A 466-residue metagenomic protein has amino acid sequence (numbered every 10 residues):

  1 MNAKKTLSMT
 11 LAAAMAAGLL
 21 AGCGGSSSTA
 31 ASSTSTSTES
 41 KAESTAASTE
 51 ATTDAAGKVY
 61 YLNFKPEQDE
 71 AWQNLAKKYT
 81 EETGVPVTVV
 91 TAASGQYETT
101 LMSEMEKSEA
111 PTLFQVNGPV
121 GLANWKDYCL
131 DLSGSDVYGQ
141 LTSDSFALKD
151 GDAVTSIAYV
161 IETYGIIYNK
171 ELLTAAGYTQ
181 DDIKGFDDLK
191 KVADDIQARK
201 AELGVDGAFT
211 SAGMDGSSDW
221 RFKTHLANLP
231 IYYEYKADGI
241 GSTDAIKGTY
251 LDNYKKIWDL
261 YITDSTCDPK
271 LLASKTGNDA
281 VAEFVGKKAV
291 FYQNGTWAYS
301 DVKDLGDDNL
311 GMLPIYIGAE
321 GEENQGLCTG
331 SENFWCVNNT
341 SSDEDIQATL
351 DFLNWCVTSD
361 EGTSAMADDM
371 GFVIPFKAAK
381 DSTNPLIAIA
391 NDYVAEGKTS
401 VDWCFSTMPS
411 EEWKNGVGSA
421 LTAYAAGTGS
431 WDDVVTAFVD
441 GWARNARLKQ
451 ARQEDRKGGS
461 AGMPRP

Functional and structural regions predicted by a protein language model:
A47-T53, N117-Y168, R221, H225 (+1 more regions): Hinge/lid segment of periplasmic solute-binding proteins
K78-S143, T155, E171-G177, K184 (+2 more regions): Extracytoplasmic "Venus flytrap"/periplasmic binding protein-like
E82, A176, D304-D369: Extracytoplasmic/periplasmic substrate-recognition and gating elements
E104, P111-T112, Y138-L173, G207 (+2 more regions): A structural signal for short loop-to-beta-strand junctions that line the ligand-binding cleft of periplasmic/secreted
D131-S145, A208-F209, G213-G216, I231-K256 (+6 more regions): Short, solvent-exposed loop/beta-turn-alpha elements that line the ligand-binding surface or hinge of extracytoplasmic
T155-Y159, Y164, K190-T243, A289: Extracytoplasmic/periplasmic solute-binding protein
T174, A198, E361, A378-S382 (+1 more regions): Conserved C-terminal helix/tail region of periplasmic/extracytoplasmic solute-binding proteins
A193-D194, I240-S274: Glycine-centered hinge/linker elements that transmit conformational signals in sensory and ligand-binding systems
